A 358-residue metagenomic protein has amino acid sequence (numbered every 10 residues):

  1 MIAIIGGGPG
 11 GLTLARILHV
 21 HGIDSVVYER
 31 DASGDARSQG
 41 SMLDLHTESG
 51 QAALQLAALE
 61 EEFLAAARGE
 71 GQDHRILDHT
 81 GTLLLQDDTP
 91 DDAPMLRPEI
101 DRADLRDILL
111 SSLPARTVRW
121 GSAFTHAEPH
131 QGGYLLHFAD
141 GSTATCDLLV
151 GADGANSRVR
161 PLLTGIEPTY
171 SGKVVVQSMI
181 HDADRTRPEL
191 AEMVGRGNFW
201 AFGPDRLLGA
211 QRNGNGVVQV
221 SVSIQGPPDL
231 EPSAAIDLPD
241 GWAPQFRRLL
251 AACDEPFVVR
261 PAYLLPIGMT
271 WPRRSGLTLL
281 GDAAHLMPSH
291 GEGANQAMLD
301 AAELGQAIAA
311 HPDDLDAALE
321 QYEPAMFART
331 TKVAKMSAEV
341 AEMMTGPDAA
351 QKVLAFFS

Functional and structural regions predicted by a protein language model:
A3, G7-G10, D35-T47: Accessory recognition modules or surfaces
A3-D24, Y28-D31, V150-G151, V176 (+2 more regions): Conserved mid-domain beta->alpha element of the FAD-binding
I17-H19, D44-A183, P227-I236: Conserved N-terminal helical subregion
G34-S38, P94-M95, D229-L230, S289: A short acidic, helix-capping loop that chelates divalent metal ions and anchors anionic groups
H126, G209-A210: Short, surface-exposed charged micro-motifs
N156-S157, V175-Q177, R206-G209, A284-H285: Histidine-centered metal-chelating micro-motifs
E192, R196, G203-R206, R212-V218 (+1 more regions): FAD/FMN-dependent oxidoreductases across multiple families
V340-S358: C-terminal domain-closing interface element
